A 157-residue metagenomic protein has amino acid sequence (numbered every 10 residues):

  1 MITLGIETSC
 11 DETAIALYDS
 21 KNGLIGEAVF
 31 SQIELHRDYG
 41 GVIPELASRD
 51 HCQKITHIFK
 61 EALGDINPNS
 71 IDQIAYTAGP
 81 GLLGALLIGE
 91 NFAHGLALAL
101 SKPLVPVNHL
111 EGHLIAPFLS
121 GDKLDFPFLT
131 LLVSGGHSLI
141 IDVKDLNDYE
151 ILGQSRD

Functional and structural regions predicted by a protein language model:
M1-D157: Short acidic/glycine-rich loops and adjacent helix/strand connectors that line catalytic pockets where negatively
